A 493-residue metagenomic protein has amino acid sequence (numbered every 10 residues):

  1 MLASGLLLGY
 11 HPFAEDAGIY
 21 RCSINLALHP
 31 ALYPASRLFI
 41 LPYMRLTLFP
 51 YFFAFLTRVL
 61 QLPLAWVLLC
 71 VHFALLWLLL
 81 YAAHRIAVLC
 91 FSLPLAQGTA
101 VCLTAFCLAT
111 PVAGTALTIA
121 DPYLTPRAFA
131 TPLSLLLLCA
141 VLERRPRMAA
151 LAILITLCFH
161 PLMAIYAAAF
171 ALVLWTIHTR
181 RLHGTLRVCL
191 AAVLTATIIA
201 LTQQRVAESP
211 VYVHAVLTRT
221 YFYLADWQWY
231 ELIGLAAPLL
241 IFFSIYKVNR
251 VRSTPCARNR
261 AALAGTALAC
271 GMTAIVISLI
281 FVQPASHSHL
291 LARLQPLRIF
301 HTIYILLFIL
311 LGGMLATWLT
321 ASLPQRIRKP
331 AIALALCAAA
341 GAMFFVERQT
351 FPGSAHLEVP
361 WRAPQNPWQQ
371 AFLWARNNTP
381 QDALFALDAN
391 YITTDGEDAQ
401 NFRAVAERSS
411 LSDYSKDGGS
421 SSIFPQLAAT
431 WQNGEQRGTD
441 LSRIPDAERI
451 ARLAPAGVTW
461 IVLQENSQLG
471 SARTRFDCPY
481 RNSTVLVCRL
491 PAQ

Functional and structural regions predicted by a protein language model:
A3-T104, P111-L133, P161-I165: Active-site lumenal/periplasmic loops and adjacent helix-entry segments of GT-C-fold, multi-pass membrane
G5-Y20, L28-P34, I40-L46, P161-A167 (+1 more regions): Transmembrane catalytic cores of multi-pass membrane glycosyltransferases and polysaccharide-assembly enzymes
V59, V141, I155-M163, A406: Transmembrane helix irregularities
L80-S92, V141, L315-L319, A375: Transmembrane-helix signature of membrane-embedded glycosylation machinery that interfaces with polyprenol carriers
F129-M148: Membrane-interface transmembrane helices that cradle and orient dolichyl/undecaprenyl
L151-C158, I165-H178, V193, I309 (+1 more regions): Hydrophobic transmembrane alpha-helices of multi-pass, membrane-embedded glycosylation machinery
T317-T350: Signature aromatic-anchored transmembrane alpha helix within multi-pass, membrane-resident enzymes that catalyze glycan
Q349-Q493: Extracytoplasmic
